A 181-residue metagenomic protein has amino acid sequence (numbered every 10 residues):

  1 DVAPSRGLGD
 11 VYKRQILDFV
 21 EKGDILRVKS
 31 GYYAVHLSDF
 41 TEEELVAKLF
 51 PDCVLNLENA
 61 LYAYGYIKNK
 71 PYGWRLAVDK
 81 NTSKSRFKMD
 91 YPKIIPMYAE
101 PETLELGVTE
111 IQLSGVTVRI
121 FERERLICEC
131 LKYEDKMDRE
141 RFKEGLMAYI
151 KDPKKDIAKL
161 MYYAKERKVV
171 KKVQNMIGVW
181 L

Functional and structural regions predicted by a protein language model:
D1-V2, G23, L57, G107: A residue-level detector for conformationally permissive "hinge/kink" positions
D1-Y12: Single conserved hydrophobic/aromatic residue that forms the stacking wall/gate of nucleotide- or nucleobase-binding
A3, R27, I111: Short glycine- and Lys/Arg-enriched binding-loop motifs that mark or flank ligand-binding interfaces
G7, G31-Y32: Glycine-centered small-residue hotspots that permit tight backbone geometry or close packing
D10-E21: Short amphipathic alpha-helical interaction segments
G23-K29: A short, conserved structural fragment
Y32-L181: Nucleic-acid-binding surface
